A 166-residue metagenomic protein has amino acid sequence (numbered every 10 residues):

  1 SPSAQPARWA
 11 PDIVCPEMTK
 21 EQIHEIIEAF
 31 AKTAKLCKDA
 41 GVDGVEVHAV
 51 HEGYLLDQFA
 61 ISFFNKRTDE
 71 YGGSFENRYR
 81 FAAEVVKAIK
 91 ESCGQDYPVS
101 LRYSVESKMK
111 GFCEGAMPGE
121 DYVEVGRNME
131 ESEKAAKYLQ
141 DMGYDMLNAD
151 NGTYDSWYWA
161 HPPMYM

Functional and structural regions predicted by a protein language model:
S1-M166: Flavin-dependent oxidoreductase catalytic cores
